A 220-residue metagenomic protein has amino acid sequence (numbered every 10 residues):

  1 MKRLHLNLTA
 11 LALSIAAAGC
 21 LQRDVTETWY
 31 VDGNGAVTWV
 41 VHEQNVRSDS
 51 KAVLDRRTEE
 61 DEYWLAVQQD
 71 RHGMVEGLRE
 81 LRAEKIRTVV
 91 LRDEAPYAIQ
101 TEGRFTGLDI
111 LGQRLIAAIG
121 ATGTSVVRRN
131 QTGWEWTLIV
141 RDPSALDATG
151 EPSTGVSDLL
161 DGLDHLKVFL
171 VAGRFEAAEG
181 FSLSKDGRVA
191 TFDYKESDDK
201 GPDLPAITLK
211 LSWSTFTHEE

Functional and structural regions predicted by a protein language model:
M1-L8: Bacterial N-terminal signal peptides that target proteins for export
A16-G19: C-terminal motif of bacterial Sec signal peptides marking the signal peptidase cleavage site
L21-R23: Bacterial signal peptide processing site
T26-R47: Post-signal peptide N-terminal segment of mature Sec-exported envelope proteins
V41-A66: Post-signal-peptide N-terminal segment of Sec-exported extracytoplasmic proteins
E59-A83: Extracytoplasmic/periplasmic/luminal assembly and interaction segments in envelope/secretory/respiratory proteins
V75-E220: Mature, soluble, non-transmembrane domains
